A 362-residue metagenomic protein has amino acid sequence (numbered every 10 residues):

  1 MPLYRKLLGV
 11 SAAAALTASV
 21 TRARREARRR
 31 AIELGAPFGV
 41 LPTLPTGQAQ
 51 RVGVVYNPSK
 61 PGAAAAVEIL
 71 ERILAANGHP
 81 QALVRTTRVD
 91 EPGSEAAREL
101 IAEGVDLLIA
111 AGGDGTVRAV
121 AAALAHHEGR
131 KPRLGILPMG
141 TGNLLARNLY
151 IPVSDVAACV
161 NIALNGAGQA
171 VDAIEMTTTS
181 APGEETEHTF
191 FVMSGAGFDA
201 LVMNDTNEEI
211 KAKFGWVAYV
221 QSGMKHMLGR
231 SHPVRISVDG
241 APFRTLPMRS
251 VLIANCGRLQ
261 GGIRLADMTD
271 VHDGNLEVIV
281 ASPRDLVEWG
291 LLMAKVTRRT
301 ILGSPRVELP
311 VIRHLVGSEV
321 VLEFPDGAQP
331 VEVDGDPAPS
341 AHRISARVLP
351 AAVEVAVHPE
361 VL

Functional and structural regions predicted by a protein language model:
P2-L108: ATP/NTP phosphate-donor binding region
P2-R24, G35-V40, V238-T245, R264 (+2 more regions): ATP/nucleoside-binding phosphotransfer catalytic cores, i.e., glycine-rich phosphate-binding loops
L16, G183, E187-G195, L201 (+6 more regions): Short hydrophobic-aromatic micro-motifs
Q50, P132, S318: Nucleotide donor/acceptor-binding cores
A76, R230-N275: Oxyanion-binding "anion nests"
T87, H126-S250: Catalytic core of DAGKc-family lipid kinases
A110-G115: N-terminal glycine-rich "phosphate-gripper" loop used for MgATP/nucleotide binding and carboxylate activation
T116-G129: Short Gly/Thr/Asp-enriched flexible loops that form oxyanion-binding sites at enzyme active sites
